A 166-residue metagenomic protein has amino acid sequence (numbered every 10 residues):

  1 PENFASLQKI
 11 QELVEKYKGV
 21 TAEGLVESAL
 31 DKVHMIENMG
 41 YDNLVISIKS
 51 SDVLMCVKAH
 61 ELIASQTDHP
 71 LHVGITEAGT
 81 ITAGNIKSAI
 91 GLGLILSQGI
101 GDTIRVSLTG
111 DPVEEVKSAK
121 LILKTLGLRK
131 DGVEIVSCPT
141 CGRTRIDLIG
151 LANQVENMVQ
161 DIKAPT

Functional and structural regions predicted by a protein language model:
E2-T166: Catalytic alpha/beta core domains of metabolic enzymes, predominantly
